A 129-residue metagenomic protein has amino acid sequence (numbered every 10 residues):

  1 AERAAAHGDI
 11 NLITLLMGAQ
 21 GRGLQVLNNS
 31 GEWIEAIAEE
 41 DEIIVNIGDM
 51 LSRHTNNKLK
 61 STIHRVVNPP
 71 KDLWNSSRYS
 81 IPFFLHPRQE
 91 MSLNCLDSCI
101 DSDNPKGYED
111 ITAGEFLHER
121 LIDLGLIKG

Functional and structural regions predicted by a protein language model:
A1-G129: C-terminal flanking tails of non-heme Fe-dependent oxygenases
